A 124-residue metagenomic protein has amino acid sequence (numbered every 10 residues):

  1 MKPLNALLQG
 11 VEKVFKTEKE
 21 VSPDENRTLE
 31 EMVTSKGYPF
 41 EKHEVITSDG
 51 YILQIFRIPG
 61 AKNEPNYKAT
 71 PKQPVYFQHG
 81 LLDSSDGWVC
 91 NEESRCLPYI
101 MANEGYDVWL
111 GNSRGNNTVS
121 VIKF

Functional and structural regions predicted by a protein language model:
M1-Q9, K13-V14, V108, G115-F124: Proteins with a high burden of low-complexity, intrinsically disordered sequence enriched in S/T/G/P/A and R, requiring
K2-I46, P59: An N-terminal hydrophobic leader/cap segment in hydrolases
E20, R27, E31-M32, Q54 (+1 more regions): Short, surface-exposed "cap/lid" segments of acyl-processing enzymes
S48-G50: Glycine-centered tight beta-turn/hairpin loop motif at sheet-sheet or coil-to-beta transitions
